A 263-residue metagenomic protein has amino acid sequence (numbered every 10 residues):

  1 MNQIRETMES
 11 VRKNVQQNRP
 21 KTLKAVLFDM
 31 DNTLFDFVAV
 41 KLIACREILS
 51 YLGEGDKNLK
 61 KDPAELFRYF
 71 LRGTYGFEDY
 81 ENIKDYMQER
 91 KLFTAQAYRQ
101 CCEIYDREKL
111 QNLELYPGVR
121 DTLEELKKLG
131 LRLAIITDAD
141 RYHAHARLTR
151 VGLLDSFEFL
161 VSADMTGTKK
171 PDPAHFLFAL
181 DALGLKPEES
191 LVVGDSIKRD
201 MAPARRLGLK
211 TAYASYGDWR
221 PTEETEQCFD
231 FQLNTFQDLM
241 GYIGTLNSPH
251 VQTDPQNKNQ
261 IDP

Functional and structural regions predicted by a protein language model:
M1-V26, A39, R120, E124-P263: Asp-based, Mg2+/Mn2+-dependent phosphohydrolase catalytic module
I4-E125, Y142: N-terminal helical cap/lid subdomain that shapes the substrate entry/recognition surface in HAD-like hydrolases
